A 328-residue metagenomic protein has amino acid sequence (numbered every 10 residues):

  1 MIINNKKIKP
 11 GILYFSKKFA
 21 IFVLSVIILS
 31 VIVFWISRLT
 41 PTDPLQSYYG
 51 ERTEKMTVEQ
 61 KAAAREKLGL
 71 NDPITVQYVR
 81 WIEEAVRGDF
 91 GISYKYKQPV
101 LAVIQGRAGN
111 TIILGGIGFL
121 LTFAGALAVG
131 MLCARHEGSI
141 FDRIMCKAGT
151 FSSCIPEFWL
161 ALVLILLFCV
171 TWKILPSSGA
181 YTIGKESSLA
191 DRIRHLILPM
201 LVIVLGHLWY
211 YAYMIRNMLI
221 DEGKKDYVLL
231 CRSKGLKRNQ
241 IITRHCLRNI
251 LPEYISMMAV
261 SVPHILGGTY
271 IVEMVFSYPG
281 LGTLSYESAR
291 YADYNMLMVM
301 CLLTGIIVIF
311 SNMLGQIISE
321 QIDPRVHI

Functional and structural regions predicted by a protein language model:
M1-F22, S233-K234: N-terminal Sec/SRP start-transfer signal
I2-G11, L70-L127: An internal, D/E-rich "acidic patch" concept
K9-L13, A108-F141, E157, E186-I328: Alpha-helical transmembrane segments of integral membrane proteins, especially multi-pass inner/plasma-membrane
V26-V76, W172-R192: Hydrophobic alpha-helical transmembrane segments of membrane transport/permease proteins and related membrane-embedded
T40, S152-I155, L266: Transmembrane helix irregularities
M56-R87, I197, F276-E287: Short hydrophobic, aromatic-rich alpha-helical segments embedded in or entering the lipid bilayer of multi-pass
R65-N71, G91-Y94, V100, Y181-L196 (+1 more regions): Membrane-interfacial helix-loop-helix junctions in multi-pass membrane proteins
C146-W209: Membrane-water interface segments at transmembrane-helix boundaries in multipass membrane proteins
